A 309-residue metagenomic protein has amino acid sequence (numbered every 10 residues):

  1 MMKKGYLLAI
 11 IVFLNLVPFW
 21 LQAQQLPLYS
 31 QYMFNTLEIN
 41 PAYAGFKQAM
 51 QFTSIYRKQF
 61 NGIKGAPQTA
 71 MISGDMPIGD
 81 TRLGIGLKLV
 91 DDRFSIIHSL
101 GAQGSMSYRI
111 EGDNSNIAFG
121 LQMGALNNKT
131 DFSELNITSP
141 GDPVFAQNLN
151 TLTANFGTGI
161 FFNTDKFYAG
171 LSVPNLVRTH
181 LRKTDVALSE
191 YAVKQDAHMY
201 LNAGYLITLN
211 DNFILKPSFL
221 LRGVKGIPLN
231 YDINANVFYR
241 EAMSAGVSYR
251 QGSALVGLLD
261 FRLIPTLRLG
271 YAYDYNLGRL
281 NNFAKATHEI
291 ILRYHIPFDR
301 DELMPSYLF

Functional and structural regions predicted by a protein language model:
M1, I11, S244-A245: N- and C-terminal low-complexity/disordered segments
M1-G5, G112-D113: Positively charged n-region of N-terminal signal peptides that target proteins for export
M2-K3, L14, L221: Generic cytosolic/nucleocytoplasmic N-terminal low-complexity/intrinsically disordered segments
Y6-L7, I296: Sequence-pattern detector for short linear motifs and compositional/periodic biases rather than a specific fold
L7-A9, Y29: Short helix-onset patch at the extreme N-terminus, typifying the N->h transition of secretory signal peptides
A9-P18: Bacterial N-terminal signal peptides
F19-A23: Sec/Tat signal peptide C-region and signal peptidase I cleavage site
Q24-F309: Subset of outer-membrane beta-barrel
